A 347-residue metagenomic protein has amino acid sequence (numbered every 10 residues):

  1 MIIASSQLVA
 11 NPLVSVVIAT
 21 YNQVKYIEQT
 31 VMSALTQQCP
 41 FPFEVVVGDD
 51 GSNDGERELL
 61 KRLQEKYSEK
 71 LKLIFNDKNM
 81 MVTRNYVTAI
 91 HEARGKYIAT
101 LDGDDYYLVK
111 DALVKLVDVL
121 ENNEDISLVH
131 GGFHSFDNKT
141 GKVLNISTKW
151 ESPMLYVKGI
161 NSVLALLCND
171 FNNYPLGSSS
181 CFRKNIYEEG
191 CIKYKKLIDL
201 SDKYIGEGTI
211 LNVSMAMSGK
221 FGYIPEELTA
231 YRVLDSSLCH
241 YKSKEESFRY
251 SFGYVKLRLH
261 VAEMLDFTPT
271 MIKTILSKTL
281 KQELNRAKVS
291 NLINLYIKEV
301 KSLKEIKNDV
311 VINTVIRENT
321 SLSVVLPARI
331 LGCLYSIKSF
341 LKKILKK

Functional and structural regions predicted by a protein language model:
M1-S33: N-proximal low-complexity "stem/linker" segments adjacent to membrane-targeting elements
M32-P42: Short, acidic, metal-binding catalytic loop of nucleotide-sugar glycosyltransferases
D49-E58, K78, D102: A conserved acidic beta->alpha catalytic loop
N76-A93: Glycine-rich, basic loop-to-helix element that forms the pyrophosphate-binding segment of sugar-nucleotide handling
I98: Short aromatic/hydrophobic "clamp" motif used to bind/position activated sugar donors
D111-I146: Conserved donor NDP-sugar-binding/catalytic core segment of glycosyltransferases
T148-K244: Conserved nucleotide-sugar donor-binding catalytic segment
I160, K203-Y204, E227-D235, H240-T270 (+1 more regions): Catalytic core of nucleotide-sugar-dependent glycosyltransferases
